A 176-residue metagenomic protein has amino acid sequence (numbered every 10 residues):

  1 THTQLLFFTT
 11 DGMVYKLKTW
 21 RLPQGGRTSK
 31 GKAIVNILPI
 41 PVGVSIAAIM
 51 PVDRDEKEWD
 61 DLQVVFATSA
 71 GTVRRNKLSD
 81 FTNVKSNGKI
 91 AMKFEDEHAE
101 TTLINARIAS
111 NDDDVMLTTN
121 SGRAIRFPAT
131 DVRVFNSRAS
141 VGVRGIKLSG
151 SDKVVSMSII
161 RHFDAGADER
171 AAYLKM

Functional and structural regions predicted by a protein language model:
T1-M176: C-terminal interaction appendages of subunits in large macromolecular complexes
